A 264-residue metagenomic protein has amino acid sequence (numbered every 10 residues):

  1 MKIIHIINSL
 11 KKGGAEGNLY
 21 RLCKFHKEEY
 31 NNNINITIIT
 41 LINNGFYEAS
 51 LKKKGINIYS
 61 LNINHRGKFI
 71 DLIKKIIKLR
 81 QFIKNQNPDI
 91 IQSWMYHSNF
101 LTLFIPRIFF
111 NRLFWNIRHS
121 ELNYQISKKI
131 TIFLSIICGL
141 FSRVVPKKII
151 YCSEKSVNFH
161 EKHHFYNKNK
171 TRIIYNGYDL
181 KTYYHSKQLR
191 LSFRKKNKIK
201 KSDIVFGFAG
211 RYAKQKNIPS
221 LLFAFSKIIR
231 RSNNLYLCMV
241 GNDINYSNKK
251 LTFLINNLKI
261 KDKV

Functional and structural regions predicted by a protein language model:
M1-V264: Membrane-interface segments of envelope glycosyltransferases acting on lipid-linked substrates or membrane lipids
